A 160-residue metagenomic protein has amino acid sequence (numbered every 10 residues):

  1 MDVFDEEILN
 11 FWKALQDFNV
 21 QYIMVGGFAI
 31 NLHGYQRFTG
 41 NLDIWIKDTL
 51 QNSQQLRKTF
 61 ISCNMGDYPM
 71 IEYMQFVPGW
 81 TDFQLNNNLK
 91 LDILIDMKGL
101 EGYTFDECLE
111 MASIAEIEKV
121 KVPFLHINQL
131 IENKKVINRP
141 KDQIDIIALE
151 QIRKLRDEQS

Functional and structural regions predicted by a protein language model:
M1-S160: Compositionally biased terminal segments of proteins
